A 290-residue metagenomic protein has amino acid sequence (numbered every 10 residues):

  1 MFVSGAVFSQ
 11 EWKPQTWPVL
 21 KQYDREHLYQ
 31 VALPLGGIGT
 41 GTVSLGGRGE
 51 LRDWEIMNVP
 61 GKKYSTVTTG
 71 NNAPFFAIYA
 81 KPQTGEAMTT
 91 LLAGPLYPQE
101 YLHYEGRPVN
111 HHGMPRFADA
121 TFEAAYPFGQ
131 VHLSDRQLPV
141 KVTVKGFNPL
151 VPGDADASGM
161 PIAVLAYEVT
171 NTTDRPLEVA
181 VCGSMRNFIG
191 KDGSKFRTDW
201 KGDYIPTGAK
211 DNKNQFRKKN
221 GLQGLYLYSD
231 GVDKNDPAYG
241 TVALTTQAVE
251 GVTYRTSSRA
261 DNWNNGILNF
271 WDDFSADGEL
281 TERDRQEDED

Functional and structural regions predicted by a protein language model:
M1-Q10: Bacterial Sec-dependent N-terminal signal peptides
Q10-L96: Beta-strand-rich N-terminal accessory domains
T16-P18, R25-Y29, K62, M114-F117 (+4 more regions): Short alpha-helical segments and helix-capping/turn motifs at coil-helix boundaries
E26-L28, L35, T69-N71, A124-Y126 (+2 more regions): Short, solvent-exposed loop/turn segments at the edges of secondary structure
I38, L45-R48, I56-V59, K81 (+5 more regions): An acidic- and aromatic-residue-enriched active-site/binding cleft used to recognize and process polar
A87, P139-K141, P176: Short, mixed charged/polar active-site loops that provide acid/base catalysis or chelate metal/phosphate cofactors
L96-I162, R259-D290: Extended, loop-rich substrate-binding clefts of extracytoplasmic carbohydrate-active enzymes
V144, P149-E279: Polysaccharide-binding surfaces and accessory modules of carbohydrate-active proteins
